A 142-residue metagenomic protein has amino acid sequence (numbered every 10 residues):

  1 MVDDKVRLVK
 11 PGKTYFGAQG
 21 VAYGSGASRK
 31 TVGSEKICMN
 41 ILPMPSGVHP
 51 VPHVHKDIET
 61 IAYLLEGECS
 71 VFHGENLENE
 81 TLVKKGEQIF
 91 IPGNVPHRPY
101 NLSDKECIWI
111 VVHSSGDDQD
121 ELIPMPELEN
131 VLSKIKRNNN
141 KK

Functional and structural regions predicted by a protein language model:
M1-K36, V51, P124-K142: A short, N-terminal "cap"/entry segment at the start of jelly-roll beta-barrel domains of the cupin/DSBH fold
S25, N40-K56: Conserved short histidine dyad/triad with adjacent acidic residue
R29, P50-K56, H73, E80-L82 (+1 more regions): Short histidine-centered beta-strand/loop micro-motifs that create catalytic or ligand/metal-coordination sites
M39-I41, I61, F90, K105-E121: A short hydrophobic beta-strand segment most commonly corresponding to one strand of the jelly-roll/cupin
I41, V54, L65, H73-E75 (+3 more regions): Residue-level recognition of conserved beta-strand positions in structured domain cores
M44-P45, V83-L102, V112: Conserved metal-binding segment of the jelly-roll/cupin
I58-K85: A short beta-strand-loop-beta hairpin characteristic of the jelly-roll/cupin
E68-S70, P96, E106: Structural motif
